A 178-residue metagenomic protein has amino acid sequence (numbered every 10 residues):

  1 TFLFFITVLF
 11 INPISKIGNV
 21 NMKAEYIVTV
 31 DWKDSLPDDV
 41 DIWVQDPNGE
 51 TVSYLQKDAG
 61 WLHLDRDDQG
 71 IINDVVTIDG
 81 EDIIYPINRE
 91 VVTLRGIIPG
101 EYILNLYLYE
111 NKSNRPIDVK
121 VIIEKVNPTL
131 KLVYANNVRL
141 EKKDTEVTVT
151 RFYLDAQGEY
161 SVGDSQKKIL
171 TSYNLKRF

Functional and structural regions predicted by a protein language model:
F5-F178: Intrinsic-disorder/low-complexity signal
